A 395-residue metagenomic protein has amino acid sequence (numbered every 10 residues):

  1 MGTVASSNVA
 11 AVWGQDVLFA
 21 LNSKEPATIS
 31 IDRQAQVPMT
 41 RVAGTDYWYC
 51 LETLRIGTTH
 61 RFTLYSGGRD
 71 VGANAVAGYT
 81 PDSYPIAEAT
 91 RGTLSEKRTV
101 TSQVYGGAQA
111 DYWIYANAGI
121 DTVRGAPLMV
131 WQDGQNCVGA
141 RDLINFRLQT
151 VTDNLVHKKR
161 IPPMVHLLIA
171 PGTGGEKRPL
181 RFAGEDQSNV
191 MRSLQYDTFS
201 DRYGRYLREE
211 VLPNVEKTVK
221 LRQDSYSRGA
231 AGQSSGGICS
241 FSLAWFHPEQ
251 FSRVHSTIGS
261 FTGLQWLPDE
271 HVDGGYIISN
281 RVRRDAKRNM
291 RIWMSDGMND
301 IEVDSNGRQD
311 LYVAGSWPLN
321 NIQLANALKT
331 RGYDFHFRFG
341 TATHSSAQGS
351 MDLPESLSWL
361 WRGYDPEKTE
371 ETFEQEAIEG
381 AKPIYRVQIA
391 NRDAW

Functional and structural regions predicted by a protein language model:
M1-Q36, V42-W395: Non-catalytic cap/lid and distal C-terminal segments of serine-dependent acyl enzymes
